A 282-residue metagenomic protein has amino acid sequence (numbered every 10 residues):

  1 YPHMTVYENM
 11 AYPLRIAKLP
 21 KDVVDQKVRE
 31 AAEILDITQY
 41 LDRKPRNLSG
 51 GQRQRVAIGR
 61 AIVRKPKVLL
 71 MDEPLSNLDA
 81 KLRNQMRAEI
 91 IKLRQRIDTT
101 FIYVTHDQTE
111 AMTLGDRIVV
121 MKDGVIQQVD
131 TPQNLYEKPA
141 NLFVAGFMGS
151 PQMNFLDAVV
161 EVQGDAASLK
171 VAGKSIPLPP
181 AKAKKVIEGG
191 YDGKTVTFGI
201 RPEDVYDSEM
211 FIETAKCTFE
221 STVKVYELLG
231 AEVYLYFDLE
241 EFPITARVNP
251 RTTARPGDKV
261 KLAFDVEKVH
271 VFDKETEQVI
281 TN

Functional and structural regions predicted by a protein language model:
Y1-F147: ABC ATPase nucleotide-binding domains
K138-V160, D265: C-terminal boundary and immediately downstream tail of ABC-type ATPase nucleotide-binding domains
M153-V162, C217-K224: Structural detector for short beta-strands of small beta-barrel domains
G164-D165, Y226-A231: Short, conserved beta-turn/loop elements at beta-strand boundaries and strand-helix junctions
A166-S168, A172-V223, P243, T252-N282: Glycine/charge-rich catalytic "coupling/switch" loops of P-loop NTPases
